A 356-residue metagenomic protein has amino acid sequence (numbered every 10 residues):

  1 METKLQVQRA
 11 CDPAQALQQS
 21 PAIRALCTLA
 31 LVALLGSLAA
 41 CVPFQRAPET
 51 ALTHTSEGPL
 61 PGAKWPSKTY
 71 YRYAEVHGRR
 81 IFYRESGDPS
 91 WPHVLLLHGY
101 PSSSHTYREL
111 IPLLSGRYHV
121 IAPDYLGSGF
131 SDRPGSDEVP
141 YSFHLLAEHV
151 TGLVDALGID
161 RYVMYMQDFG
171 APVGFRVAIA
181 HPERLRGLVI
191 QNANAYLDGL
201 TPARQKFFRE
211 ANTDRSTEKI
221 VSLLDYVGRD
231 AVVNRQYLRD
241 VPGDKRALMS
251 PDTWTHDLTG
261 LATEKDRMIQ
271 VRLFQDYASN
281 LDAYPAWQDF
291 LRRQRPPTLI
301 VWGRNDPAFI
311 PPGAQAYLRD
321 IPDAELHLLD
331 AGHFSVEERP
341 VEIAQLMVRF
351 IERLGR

Functional and structural regions predicted by a protein language model:
M1-I23: N-terminal secretory signal peptides that target proteins for export/translocation
A39-A40: C-terminal motif of bacterial Sec signal peptides marking the signal peptidase cleavage site
F44-P89, H93, I121, S128-Y165 (+4 more regions): Flexible "cap/lid" subdomain of the alpha/beta-hydrolase fold that forms the substrate-access gate
L96-G99, A122: Structural cue for short, hydrophobic secondary-structure segments
H98-Y100, M166-Q167: Conserved alpha/beta-hydrolase "nucleophile elbow" surrounding the catalytic nucleophile
P101-E109, V120: Serine-hydrolase catalytic-loop signature spanning alpha/beta hydrolases and amidase-signature enzymes
L110-Y118, A156: A short, Lys/Arg-enriched amphipathic alpha-helix followed by its capping loop at the start of a domain
G332-A344: Catalytic histidine-centered segment of alpha/beta-hydrolase-like enzymes
